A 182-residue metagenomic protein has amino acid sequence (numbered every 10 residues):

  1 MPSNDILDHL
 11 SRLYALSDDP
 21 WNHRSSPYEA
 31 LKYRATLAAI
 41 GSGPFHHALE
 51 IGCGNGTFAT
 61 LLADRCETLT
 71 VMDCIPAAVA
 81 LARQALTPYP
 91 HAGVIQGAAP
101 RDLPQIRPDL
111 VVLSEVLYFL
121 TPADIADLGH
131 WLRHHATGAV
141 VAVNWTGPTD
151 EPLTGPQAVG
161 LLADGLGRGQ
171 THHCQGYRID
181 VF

Functional and structural regions predicted by a protein language model:
M1-G43, H47-I51, N55-I106, L120-F182: Class I (Rossmann-like) S-adenosyl-L-methionine-dependent methyltransferase catalytic domain, capturing the SAM-binding
V112: A conserved beta-strand element that flanks and buttresses the S-adenosyl-L-methionine
V116: Hydrophobic adenine-recognition pocket in adenosine-nucleotide-binding enzymes
